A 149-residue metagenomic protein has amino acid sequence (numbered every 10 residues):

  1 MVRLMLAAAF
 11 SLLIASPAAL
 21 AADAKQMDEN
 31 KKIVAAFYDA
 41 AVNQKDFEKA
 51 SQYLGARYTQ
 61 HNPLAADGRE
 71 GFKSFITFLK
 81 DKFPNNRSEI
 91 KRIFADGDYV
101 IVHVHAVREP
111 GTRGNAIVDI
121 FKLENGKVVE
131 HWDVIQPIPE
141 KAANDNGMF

Functional and structural regions predicted by a protein language model:
L4-L6, A19-F149: C-terminal and inter-domain tail/linker signature
A15-P17: N-terminal signal peptide c-region/cleavage motif recognized by signal peptidases
